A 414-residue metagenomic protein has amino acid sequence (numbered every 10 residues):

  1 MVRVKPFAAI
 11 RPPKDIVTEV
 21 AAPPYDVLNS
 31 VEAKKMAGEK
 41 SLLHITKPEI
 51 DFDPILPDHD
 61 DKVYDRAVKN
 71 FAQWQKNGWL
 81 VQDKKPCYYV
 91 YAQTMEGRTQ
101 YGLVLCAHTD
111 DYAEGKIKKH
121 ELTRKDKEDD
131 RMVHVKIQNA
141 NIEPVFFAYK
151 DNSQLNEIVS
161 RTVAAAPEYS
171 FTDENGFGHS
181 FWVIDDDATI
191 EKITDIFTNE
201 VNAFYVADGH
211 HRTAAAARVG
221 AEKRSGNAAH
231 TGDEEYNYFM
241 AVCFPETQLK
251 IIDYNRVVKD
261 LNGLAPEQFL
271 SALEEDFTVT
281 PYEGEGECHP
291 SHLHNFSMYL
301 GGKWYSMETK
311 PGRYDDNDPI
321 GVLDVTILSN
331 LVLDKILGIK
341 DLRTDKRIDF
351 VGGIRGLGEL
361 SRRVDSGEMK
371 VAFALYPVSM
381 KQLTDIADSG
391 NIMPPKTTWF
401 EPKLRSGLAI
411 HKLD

Functional and structural regions predicted by a protein language model:
M1-D414: Surface-exposed, charge/polar-rich loops and edge strands
